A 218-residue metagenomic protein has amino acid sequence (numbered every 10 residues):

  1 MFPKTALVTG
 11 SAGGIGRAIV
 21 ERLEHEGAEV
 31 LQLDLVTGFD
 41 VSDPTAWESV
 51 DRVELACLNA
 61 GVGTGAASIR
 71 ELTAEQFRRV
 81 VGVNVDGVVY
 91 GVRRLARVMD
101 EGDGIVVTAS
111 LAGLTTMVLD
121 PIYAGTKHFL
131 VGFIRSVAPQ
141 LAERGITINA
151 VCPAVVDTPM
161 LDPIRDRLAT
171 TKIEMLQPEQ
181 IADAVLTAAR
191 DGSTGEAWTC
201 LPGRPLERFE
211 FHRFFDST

Functional and structural regions predicted by a protein language model:
A12, V20: N-terminal Rossmann NAD(P)H-binding glycine-rich loop of SDR-like oxidoreductase domains
G63-R78, L119-I122, D162: Conserved mid-core segment of classical short-chain dehydrogenase/reductases
R70-V89, V106, L130: Catalytic Tyr-X3-Lys loop
V92, T126: Active-site helix of classical SDR
R97, P139-Q140: Alpha-helical segment proximal to the catalytic Tyr-Lys
S110: Residue(s) in the substrate-gating loop at a strand-loop-helix junction that position the organic substrate next
T115-I122, E143: Active-site loop immediately N-terminal to the catalytic Tyr-X3-Lys motif of short-chain dehydrogenase/reductase
A150, L168-H212: C-terminal helical subdomain
